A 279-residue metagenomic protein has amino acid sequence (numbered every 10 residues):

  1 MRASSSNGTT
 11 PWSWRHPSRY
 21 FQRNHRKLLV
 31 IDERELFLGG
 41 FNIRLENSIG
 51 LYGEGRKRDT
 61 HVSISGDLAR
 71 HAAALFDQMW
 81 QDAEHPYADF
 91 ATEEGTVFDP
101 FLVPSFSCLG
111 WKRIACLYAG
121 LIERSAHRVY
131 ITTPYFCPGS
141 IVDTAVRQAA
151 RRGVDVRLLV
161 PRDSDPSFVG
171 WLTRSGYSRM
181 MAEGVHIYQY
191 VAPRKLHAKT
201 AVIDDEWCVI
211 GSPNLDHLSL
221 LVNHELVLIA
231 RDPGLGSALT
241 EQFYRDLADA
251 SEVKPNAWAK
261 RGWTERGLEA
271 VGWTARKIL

Functional and structural regions predicted by a protein language model:
M1-L279: Charged, low-complexity intrinsically disordered terminal segments
